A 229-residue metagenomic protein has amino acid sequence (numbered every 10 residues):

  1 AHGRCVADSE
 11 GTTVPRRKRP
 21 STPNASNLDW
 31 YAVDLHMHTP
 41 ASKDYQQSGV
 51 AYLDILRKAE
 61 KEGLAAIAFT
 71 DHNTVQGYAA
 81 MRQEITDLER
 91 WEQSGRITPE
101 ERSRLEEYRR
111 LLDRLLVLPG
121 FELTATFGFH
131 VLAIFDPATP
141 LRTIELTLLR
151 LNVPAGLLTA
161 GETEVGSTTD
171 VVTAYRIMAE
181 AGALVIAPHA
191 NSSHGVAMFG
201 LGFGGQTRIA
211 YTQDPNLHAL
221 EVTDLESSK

Functional and structural regions predicted by a protein language model:
G11, P15-N24, A80-N216: Extended substrate/RNA-proximal surfaces in nucleic-acid metabolism proteins
A32-S42, H72-N73, N191: Histidine-centered catalytic micro-motifs
V33-L35, I67, V117-P119, V185-A187 (+1 more regions): Hydrophobic faces of well-ordered beta-strands that scaffold small-molecule active sites in alpha/beta enzyme cores
H38-V50, H194-G195: Acidic/histidine-rich helix-loop elements that form or flank divalent-metal/phosphate-binding sites at the catalytic
I55-A79, L184-I186: Divalent metal-dependent hydrolysis catalytic cores, especially in the metallo-beta-lactamase
S227-K229: Functional cores that coordinate and move charged inorganic groups
